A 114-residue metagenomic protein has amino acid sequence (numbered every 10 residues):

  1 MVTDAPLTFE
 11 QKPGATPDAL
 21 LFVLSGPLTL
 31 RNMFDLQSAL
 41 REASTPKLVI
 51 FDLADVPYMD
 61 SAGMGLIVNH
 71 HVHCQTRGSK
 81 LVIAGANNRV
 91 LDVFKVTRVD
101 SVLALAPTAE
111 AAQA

Functional and structural regions predicted by a protein language model:
V2-S38: STAS-typified acidic loop motif
P27-L103: Amphipathic alpha-helical interaction surfaces in cytosolic regulatory modules
A104-T108: Short acidic-hydrophobic, aromatic-tinged amphipathic segments that line or gate anion-handling sites
A111-A112: Short alpha-helical segment
